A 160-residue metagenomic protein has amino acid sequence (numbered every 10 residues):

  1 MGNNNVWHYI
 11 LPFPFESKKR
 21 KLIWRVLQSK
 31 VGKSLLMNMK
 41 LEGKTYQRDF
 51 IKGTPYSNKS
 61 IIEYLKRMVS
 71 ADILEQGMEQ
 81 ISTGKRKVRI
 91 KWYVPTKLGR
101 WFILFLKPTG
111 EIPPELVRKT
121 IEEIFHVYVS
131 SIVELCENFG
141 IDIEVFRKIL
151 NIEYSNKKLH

Functional and structural regions predicted by a protein language model:
M1-R20: Long, low-complexity, charged/polar intrinsically disordered regions in eukaryotic proteins
H8, R25-V26, R48, I62: Metal-centered catalytic cores of metalloenzymes
S17-G32, Y46, E79-F105: Short, cationic-aromatic polyanion-contact patches
K33-M37: Pre-recognition alpha-helix immediately N-terminal to the DNA-recognition helix within helix-turn-helix or winged-helix
E42-G53: Short acidic, hydrophobic short linear motifs in intrinsically disordered regions
P55-A71, Q76: Short amphipathic alpha-helical interaction segments
K97-H160: Amphipathic alpha-helical dimerization/coiled-coil segments that flank or bridge DNA-binding/regulatory modules
